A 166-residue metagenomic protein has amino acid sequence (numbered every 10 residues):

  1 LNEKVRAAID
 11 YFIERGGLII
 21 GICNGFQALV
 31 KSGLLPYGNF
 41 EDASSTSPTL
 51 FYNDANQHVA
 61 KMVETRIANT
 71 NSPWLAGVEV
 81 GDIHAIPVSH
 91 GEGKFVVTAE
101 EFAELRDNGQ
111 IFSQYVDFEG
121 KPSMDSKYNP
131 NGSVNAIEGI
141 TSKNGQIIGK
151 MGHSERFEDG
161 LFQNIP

Functional and structural regions predicted by a protein language model:
L1-N71: Cysteine-nucleophile active-site neighborhood
I67-P166: C-terminal and late-domain segments of enzyme folds
